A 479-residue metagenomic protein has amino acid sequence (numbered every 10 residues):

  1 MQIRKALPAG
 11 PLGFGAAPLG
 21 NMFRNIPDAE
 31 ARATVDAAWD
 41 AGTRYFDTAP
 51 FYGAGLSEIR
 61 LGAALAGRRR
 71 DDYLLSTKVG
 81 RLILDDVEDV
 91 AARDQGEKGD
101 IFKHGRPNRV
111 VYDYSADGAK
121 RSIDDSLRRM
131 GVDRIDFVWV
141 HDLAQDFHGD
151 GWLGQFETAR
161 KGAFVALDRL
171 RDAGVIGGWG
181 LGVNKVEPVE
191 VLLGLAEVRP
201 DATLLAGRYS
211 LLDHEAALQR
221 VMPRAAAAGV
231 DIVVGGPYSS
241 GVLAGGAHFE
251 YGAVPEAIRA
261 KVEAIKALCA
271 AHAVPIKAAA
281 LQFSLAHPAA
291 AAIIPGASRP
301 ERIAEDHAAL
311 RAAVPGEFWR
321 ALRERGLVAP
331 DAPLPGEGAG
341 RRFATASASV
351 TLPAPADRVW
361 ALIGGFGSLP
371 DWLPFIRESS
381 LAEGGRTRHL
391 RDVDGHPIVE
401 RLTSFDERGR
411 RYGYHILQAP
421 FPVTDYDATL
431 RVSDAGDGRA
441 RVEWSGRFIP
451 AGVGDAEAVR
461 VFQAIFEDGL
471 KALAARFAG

Functional and structural regions predicted by a protein language model:
M1-R93: N-terminal binding-site loop/beta-alpha segment at the start of enzyme catalytic domains that lines or forms
F14, A31, F46, L61 (+8 more regions): Conserved, mostly hydrophobic/aromatic
A17-A29, H104-K120, W152-Q155: Active-site mouth loops of central-metabolism enzymes
E30, L143-P335: Beta/alpha (TIM)-barrel catalytic core signal, keyed to glycine-rich beta->alpha loops juxtaposed to Asp/Glu that bind
L127-G151: Active-site groove signature of glycoside hydrolases
G338-A382: Hydrophobic ligand-binding cavity/cleft-lining segments
E378-S380, V393-R441, R447-A451: Hydrophobic-ligand binding "helix-grip"
R441, R447-G479: A conserved amphipathic terminal alpha-helix motif
